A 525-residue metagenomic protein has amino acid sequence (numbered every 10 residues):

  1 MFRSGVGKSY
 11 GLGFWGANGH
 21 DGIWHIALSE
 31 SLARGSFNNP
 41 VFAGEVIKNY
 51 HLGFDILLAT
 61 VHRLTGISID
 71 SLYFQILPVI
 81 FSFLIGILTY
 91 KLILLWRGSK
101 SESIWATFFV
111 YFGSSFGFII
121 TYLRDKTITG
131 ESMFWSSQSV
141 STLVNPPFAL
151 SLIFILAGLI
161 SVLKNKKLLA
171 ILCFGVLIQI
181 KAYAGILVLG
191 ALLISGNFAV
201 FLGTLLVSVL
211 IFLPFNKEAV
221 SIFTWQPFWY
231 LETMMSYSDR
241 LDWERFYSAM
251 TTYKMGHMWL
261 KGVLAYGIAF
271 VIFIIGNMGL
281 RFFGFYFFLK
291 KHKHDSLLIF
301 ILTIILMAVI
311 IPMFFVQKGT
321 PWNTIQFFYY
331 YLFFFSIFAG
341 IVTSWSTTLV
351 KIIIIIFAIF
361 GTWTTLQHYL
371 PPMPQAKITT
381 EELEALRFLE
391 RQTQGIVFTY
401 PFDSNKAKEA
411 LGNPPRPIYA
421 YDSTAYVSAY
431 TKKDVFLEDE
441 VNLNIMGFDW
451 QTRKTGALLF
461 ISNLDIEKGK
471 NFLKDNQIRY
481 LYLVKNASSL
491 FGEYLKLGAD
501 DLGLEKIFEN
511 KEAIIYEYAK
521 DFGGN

Functional and structural regions predicted by a protein language model:
M1-F154, Q375-A376, V397, N413 (+1 more regions): Active-site lumenal/periplasmic loops and adjacent helix-entry segments of GT-C-fold, multi-pass membrane
V79-S82, I186-V188, T320-S344: Hydrophobic/aromatic-rich transmembrane helices and adjacent perimembrane loops
L150-L169: Membrane-interface transmembrane helices that cradle and orient dolichyl/undecaprenyl
G158, G190-L192, L264-D295: Hydrophobic, aromatic-rich transmembrane alpha-helices and their immediate juxtamembrane boundary segments
S161, L168-A182, V188-L193: Membrane-interface alpha helices of multi-pass inner-membrane proteins
K166, G185-L206: Perimembrane helix-loop-helix junctions
L172-F174, F201-L206, L289-V316, I352-I355: Transmembrane alpha-helix segments characteristic of polytopic inner-membrane glycan-assembly/cell-envelope
I341, S346-N525: Extracytoplasmic
